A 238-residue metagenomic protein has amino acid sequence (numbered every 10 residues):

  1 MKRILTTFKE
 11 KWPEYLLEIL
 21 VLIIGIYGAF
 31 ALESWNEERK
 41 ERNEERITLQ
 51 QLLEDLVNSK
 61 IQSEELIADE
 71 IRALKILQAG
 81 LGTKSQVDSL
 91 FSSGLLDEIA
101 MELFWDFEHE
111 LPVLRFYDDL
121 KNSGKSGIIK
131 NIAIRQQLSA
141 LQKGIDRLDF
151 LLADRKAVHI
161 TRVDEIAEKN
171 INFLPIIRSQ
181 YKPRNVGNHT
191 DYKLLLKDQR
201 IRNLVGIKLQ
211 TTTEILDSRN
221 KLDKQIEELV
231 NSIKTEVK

Functional and structural regions predicted by a protein language model:
M1-P13, Y27, S34-K238: Long, hydrophobic alpha-helical segments that serve as membrane-spanning/inserting helices
L17-F30: Hydrophobic membrane-insertion alpha-helices, especially the h-region of bacterial N-terminal signal peptides
